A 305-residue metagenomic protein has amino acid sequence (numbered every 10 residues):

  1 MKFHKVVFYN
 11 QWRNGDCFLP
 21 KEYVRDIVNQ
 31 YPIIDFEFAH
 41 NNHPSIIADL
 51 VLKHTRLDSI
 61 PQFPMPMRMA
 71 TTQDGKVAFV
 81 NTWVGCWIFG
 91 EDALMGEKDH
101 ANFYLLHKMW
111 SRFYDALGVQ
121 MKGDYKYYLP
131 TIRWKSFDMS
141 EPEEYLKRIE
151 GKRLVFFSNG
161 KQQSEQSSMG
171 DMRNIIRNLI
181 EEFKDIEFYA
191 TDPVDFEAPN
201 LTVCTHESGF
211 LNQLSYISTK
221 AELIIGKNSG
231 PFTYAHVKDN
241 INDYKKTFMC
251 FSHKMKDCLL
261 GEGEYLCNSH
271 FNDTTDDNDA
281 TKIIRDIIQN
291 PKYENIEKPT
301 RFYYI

Functional and structural regions predicted by a protein language model:
M1-H107, N212-K220, G226-V237, I241: Active-site and donor-binding regions of nucleotide-sugar-utilizing enzymes
K5-V7, D35-E37, F156, E187-Y189 (+1 more regions): A structural signal for isolated positions on well-ordered beta-strands in alpha/beta enzyme cores
N10-Q11, N81-Y104, K108, R112 (+3 more regions): Active-site donor-nucleotide binding/catalytic segment of nucleotide-sugar enzymes
C17, Q166-L259, Y265-L266: Donor-binding and catalytic core of enzymes assembling or modifying cell-surface/extracellular glycoconjugates
I27-F36, K53-P61, D115-K122, I176-Y189 (+2 more regions): Structural alpha-beta junctions
P44, T233-I305: Nucleotide-sugar donor-binding patch of glycosyltransferase catalytic domains
F63-E91, P130-K135, F196-E197, S208-L214 (+2 more regions): A short acidic, often aromatic-flanked loop/helix-cap motif at beta-alpha or helix-coil junctions that lines enzyme
Y114, L146, I180, T281 (+1 more regions): Residue-level detector of alpha-helical secondary structure
